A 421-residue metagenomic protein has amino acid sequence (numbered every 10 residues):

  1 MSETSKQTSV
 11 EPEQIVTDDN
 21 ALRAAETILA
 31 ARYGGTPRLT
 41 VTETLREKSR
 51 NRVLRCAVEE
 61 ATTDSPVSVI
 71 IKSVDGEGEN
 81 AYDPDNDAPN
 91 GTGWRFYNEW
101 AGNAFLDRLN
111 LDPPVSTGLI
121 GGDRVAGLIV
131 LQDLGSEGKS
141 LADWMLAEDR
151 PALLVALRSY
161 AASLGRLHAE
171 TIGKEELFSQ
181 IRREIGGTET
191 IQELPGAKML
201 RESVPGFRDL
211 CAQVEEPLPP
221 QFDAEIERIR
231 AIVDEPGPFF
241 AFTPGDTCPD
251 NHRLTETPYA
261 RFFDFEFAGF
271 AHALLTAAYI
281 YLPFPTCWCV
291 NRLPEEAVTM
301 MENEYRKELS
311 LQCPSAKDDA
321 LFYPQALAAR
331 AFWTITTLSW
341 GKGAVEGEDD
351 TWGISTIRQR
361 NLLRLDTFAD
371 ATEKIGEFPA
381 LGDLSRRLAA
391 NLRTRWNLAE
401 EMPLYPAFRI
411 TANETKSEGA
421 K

Functional and structural regions predicted by a protein language model:
M1-V125, P220, E235, T255-A260 (+1 more regions): Conserved NTP-binding catalytic cores of kinases and kinase-like/nucleotidyltransferase enzymes across multiple kinase
S2, G121, A126, D149-E215 (+1 more regions): A cross-family kinase active-site recognition segment
S2-A21, Q180-A231, A369-G382, R386: Active-site catalytic-loop/activation-segment of kinase and kinase-like phosphoryl-transfer enzymes
A126-G138: Conserved short submotifs of the Hanks-type protein kinase catalytic core that shape the nucleotide-binding pocket
S140-R150: AlphaC helix of the protein kinase catalytic domain
F242-P244, P249: Catalytic-loop of the protein kinase fold
D250-P283: Catalytic activation segment of kinase domains across protein kinase-like and atypical kinase folds
L275-P314, A328-E348: Active-site activation/catalytic loop segments of kinase-like enzymes and analogous catalytic loops in related
